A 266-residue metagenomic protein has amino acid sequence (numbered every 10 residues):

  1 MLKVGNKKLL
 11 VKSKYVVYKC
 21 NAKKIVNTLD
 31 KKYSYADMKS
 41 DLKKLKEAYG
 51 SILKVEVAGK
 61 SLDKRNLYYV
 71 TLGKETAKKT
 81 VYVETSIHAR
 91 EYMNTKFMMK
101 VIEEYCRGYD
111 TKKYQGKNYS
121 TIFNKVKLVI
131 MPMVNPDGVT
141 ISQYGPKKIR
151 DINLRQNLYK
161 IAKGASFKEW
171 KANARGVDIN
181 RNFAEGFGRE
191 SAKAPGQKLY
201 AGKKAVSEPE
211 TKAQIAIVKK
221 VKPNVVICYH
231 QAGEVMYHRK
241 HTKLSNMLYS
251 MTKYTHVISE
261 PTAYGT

Functional and structural regions predicted by a protein language model:
K3-K23: Boundary regions of SH3-family modules and the immediately adjacent low-complexity/disordered segments in eukaryotic
V17-D30, Y82-T85, P195-Q197: Acidic/histidine-rich, surface-exposed loop or edge segments in extracytoplasmic proteins
K19-D63: Short glycine- and acidic-rich boundary segments immediately preceding or forming the N-terminal edge of structured
G50-K54, D63-L67, A77-T80, N124-V129 (+3 more regions): Loop/turn elements at helix/coil->beta-strand transitions in domains of secreted/extracellular proteins
K64, K79-T95, M133-V134: Short HxH-centered metal-ligating active-site micro-motif
Y69-A77, S86: Short beta-strand-to-loop junctions in surface cap/lid or active-site-entrance loops
Y92-M93, K100-Y237, N246: Active-site/substrate-binding loop(s) of hydrolase catalytic cores
E185, G233-T266: Catalytic cores of processing enzymes, dominated by hydrolases/peptidases, characterized by acidic/His-rich
